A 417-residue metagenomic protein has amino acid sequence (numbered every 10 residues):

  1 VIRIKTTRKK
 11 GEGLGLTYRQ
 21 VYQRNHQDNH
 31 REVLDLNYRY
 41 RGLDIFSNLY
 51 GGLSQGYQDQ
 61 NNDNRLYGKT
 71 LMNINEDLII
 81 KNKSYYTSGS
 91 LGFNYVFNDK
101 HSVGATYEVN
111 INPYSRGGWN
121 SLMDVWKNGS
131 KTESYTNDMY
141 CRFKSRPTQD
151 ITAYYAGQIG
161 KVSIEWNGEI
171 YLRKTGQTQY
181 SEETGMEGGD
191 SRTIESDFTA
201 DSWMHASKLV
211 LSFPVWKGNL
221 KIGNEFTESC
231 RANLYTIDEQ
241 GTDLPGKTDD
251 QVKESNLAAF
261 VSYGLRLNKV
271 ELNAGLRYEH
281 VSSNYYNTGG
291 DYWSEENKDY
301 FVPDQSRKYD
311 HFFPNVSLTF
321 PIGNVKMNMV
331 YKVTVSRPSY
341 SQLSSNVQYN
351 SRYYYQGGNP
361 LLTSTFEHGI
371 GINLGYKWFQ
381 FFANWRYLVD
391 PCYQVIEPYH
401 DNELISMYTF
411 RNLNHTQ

Functional and structural regions predicted by a protein language model:
V1, G118, Q179-S181, Y235-I237 (+1 more regions): Short, intrinsically disordered, charge-balanced linker/junction segments flanking boundaries in proteins
V1-V125, D138-T175, V210-E228, G264-V270 (+5 more regions): Membrane-proximal, glycine/serine-rich, low-complexity loop/turn segments characteristic of large bacterial
R19-V21, I74-I79, S134-C141, G189-D197 (+4 more regions): Extracellular loop and loop/strand-boundary signature of outer-membrane beta-barrel proteins
Q55, N62-L71, N120-S130, S181-D190 (+5 more regions): Flexible, surface-exposed loop regions and adjacent strand-edge segments of Gram-negative outer-membrane beta-barrel
R116, Q179, N233-Y235, Y285-N287 (+1 more regions): Short, solvent-exposed loop/turn and secondary-structure capping segments
A200: Carboxylate-rich, polar loop motifs that coordinate divalent cations or form catalytic acidic clusters
M204-K208, G357, T363, F382-Q417: Outer membrane beta-barrel strand-and-loop segments of large Gram-negative receptors, especially TonB-dependent
K221-P321: Signature of Gram-negative outer-membrane beta-barrel scaffolds
